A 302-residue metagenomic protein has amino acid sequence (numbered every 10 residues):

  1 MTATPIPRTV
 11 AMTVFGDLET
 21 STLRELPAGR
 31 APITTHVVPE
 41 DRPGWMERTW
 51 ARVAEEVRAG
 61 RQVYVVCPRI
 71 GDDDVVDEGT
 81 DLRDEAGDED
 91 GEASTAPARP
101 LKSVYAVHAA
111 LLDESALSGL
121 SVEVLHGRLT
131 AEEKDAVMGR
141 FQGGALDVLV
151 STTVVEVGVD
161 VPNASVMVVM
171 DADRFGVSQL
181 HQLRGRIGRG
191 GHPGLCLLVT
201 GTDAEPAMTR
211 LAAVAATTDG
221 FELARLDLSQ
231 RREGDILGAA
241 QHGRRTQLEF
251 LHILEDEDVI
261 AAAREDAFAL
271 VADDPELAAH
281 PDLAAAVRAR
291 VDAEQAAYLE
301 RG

Functional and structural regions predicted by a protein language model:
M1, L23, L125: Hydrophobic residues at beta-strand termini and immediately following loops that shape nucleotide-binding pockets
M1-T13: Conserved helicase ATPase motor motifs in RecA-like P-loop NTPase domains
A3-T4, L26-A28, A172-R174: Short, acidic/turn-prone active-site loops that include or flank metal/cofactor- and phosphate-binding residues
P7, G29, D72, A131 (+1 more regions): Flexible, glycine-rich phosphate/dinucleotide-binding loops and adjacent beta-alpha linkers at cofactor/substrate
V14-K102: Conserved interdomain linker/interface between the two RecA-like ATPase lobes of SF2 helicase motors
R42-Q62, R69, A96-R99, S103-G302: C-terminal helicase module of SF1/SF2 nucleic-acid helicases/translocases
